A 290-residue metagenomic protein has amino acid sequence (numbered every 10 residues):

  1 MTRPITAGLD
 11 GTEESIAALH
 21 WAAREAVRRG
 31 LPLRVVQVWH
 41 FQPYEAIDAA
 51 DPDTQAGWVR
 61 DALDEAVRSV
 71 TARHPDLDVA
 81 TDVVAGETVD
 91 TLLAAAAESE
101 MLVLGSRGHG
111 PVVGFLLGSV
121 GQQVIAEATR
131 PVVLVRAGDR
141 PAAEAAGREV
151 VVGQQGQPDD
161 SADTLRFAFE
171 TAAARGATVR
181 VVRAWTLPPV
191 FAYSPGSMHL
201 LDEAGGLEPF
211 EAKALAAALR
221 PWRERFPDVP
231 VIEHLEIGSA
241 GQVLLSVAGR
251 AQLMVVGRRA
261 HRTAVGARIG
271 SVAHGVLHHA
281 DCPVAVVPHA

Functional and structural regions predicted by a protein language model:
M1, E14, D53, S69-L102 (+3 more regions): Structural beta-alpha unit
M1-A49, R148-D202, R223-F226, P230-V231 (+1 more regions): Small/aliphatic-rich secondary-structure junction motif
R34-V36, A80-V84, V133, R180-V182 (+2 more regions): General small-molecule cofactor/ligand-binding pocket signal
P52-A62, L200-E211: A short acidic, glycine-rich active-site loop that binds or catalyzes chemistry on phosphate/adenosine moieties
V103-S106, V132-A137, V284-P288: Short beta-strand elements of ligand-binding domains
L104-Q123, A145-G147, L253-H278: Glycine-rich, Arg-bearing micro-motifs that act as flexible, cationic patches
G121-P141: Short, structured interface segments
P209, I232-S246, R250-A290: Protein-protein interaction modules outside structured cores
